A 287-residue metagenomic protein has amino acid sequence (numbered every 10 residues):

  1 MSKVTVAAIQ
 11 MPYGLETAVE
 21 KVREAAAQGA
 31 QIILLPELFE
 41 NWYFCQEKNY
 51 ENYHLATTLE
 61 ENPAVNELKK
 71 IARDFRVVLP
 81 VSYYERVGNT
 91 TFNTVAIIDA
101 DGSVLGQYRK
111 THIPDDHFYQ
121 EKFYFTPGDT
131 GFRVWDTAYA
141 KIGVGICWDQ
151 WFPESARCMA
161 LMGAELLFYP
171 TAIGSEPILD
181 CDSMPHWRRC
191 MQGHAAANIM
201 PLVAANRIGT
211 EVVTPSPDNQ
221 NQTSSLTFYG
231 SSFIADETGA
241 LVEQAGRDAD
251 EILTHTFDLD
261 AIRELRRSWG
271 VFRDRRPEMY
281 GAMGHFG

Functional and structural regions predicted by a protein language model:
M1-I32, F168: N-terminal active-site segment of His-dependent metallophosphoesterases
K3-Y13, T94, Q107, V134 (+2 more regions): Active-site-proximal beta-strand elements of phosphoester/diester hydrolases
V19-Q107, I173-M200: Cys-nucleophile CN-hydrolase/nitrilase-fold catalytic domain and related Cys-dependent amidase chemistry that acts on
Q46-L55, H117, P217-T223: Short glycine/proline- and charge-enriched loop/turn segments that cap or connect secondary-structure elements
T57-P80, K141, C147-I252: CN hydrolase (nitrilase-like) catalytic-core segments centered on the catalytic cysteine and neighboring Lys/Glu
V81-Y83, T94-I97, R133, S232-I234 (+1 more regions): Short beta-strand scaffold segments in enzyme catalytic cores
K110-Y124, A249-R267: A short, polar/charged loop-to-alpha-helix boundary motif
T130-M162, I262-G287: Cysteine/selenocysteine-centered motifs that mediate thiol-based redox chemistry or coordinate metal-sulfur cofactors
